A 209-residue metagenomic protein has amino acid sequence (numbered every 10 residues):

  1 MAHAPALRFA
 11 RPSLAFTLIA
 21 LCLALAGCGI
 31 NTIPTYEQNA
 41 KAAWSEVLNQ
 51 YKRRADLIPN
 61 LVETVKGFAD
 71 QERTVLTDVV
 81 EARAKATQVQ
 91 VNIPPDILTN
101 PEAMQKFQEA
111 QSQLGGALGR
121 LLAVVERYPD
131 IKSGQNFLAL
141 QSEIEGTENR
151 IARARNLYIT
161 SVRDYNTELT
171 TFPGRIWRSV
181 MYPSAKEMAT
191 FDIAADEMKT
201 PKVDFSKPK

Functional and structural regions predicted by a protein language model:
A2-K209: A helix-centric hydrophobic-segment signal that preferentially recognizes long, alpha-helical stretches used
